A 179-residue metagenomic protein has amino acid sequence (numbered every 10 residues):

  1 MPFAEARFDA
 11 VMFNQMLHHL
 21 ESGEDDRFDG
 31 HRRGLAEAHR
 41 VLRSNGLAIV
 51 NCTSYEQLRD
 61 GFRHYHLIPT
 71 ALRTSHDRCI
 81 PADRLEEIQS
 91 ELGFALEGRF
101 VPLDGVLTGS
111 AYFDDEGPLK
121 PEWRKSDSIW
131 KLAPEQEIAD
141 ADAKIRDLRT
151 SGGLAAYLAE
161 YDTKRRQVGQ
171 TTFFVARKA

Functional and structural regions predicted by a protein language model:
M1-V11: A short acidic, Gly/Pro-enriched loop at the edge of an enzyme's catalytic core that lines a small-molecule cofactor
D9-D29: A short SAM/SAH-binding and catalytic strip from SAM-dependent methyltransferases
D29-L47: A short glycine-rich, Lys/Arg-flanked "PGG" loop and its adjoining helix->strand segment in the class I
L47-D77: Conserved class I S-adenosyl-L-methionine
D77-G93: Short alpha-helix
F94, R166-A179: Core SAM-dependent methyltransferase catalytic element
F94-V106: Conserved S-adenosyl-L-methionine
G105-L158: C-terminal helical/coil "lid" or tail adjacent to the Rossmann-like core of SAM-dependent
